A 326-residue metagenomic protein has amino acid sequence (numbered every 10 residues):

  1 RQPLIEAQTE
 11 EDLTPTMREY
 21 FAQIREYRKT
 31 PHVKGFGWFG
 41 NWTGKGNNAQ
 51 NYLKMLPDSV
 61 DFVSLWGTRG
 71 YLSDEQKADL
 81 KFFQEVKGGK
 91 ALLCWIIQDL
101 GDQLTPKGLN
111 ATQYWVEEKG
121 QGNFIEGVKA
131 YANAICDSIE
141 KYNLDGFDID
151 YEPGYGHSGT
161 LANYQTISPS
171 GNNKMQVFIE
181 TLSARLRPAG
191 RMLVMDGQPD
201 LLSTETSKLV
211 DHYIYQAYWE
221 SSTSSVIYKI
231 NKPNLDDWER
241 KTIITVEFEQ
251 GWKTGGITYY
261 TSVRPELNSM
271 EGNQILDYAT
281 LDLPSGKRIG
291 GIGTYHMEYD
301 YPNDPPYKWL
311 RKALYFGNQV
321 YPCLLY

Functional and structural regions predicted by a protein language model:
R1-Y326: Secreted glycan hydrolases and related glycan-binding modules that recognize and/or cleave
